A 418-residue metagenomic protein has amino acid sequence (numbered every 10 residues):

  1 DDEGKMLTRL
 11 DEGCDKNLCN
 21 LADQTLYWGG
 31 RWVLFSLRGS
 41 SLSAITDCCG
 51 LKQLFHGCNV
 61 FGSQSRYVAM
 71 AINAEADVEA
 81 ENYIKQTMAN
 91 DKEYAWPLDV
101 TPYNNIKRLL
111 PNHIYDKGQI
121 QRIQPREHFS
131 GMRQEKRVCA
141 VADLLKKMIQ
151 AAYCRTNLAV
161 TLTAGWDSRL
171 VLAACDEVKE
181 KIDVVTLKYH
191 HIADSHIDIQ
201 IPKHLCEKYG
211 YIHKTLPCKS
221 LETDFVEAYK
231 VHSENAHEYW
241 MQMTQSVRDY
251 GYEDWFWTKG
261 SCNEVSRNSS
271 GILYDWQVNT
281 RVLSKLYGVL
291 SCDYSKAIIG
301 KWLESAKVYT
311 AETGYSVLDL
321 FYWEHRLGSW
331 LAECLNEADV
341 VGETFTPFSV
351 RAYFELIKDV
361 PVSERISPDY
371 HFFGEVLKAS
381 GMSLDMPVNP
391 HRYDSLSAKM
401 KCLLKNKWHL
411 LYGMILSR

Functional and structural regions predicted by a protein language model:
D1-L216: Cysteine-centered catalytic environments shared across enzyme families
S43, E127-Y315, E324, W330-M386 (+1 more regions): ATP-dependent adenylate-handling active sites, centered on carboxylate activation for C-N bond formation
V68-D91, S367-S397: Charge-dense polyanion-binding interfaces
D319-F321: Extracellular/luminal beta-rich ligand-recognition and adhesion surfaces characterized by aromatic-Gly/Pro-enriched
G413-R418: Acidic, carboxylate-rich catalytic segments that either coordinate divalent cations
